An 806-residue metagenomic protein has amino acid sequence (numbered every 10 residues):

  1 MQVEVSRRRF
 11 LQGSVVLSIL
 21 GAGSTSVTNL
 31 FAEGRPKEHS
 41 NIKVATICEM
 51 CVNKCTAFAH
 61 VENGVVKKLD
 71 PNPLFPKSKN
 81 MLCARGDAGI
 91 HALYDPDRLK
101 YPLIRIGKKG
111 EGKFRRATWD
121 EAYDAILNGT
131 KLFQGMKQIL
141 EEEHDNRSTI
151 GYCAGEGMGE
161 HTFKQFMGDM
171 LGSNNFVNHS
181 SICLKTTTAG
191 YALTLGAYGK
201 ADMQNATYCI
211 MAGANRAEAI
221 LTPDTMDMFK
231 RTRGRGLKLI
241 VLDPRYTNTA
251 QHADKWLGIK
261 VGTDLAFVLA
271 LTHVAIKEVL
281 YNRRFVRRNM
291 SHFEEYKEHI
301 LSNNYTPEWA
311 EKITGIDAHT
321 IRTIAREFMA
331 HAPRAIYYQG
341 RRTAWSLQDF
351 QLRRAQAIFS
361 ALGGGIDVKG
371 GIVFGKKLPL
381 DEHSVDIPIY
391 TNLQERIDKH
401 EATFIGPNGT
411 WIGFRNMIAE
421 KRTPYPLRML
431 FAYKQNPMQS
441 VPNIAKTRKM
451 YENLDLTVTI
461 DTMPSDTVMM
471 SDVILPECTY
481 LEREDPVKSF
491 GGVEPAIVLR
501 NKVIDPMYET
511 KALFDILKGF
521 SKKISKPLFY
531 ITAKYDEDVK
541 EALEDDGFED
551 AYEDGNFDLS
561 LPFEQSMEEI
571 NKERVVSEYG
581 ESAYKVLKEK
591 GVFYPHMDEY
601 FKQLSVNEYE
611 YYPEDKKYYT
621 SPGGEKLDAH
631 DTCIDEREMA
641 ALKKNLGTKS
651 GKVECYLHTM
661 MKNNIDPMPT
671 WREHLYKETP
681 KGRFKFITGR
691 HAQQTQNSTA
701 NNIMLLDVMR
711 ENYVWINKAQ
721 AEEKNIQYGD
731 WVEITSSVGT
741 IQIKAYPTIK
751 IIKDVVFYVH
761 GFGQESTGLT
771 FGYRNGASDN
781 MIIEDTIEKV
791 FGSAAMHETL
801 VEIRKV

Functional and structural regions predicted by a protein language model:
M1-E278, N289, Y296, D317 (+4 more regions): N-terminal export/assembly segments and adjacent metallocofactor-ligating motifs of anaerobic energy-metabolism
G21, Y281-R283, I321-R322, A335-Y337 (+7 more regions): Acidic/polar loop patches that form or flank catalytic/metal-binding clefts of enzymes that bind anionic ligands
R105-E121, N128-T130, Q134-I139, L280-A318 (+2 more regions): N-terminal leader/propeptide and maturation segments of large enzyme subunits in energy/redox metabolism and hydrolases
S148-G157, K312-I313, G340-L347, P379-L380 (+2 more regions): Conserved short loop/turn motifs at secondary-structure junctions
H161-L242, A266-L269, A357-M469, T479-P486 (+3 more regions): Extended redox/cofactor-interaction regions of prokaryotic respiratory oxidoreductases
K200, L481-P506, L517, S521-K523: Glycine/threonine-rich phosphate-binding loop and adjacent beta-strand/alpha-helix elements that clamp
L271, H292-T410: Active-site phosphate/pyrophosphate-binding segments
L513-S577, N697-W715, A719-V806: Long, contiguous, secondary-structure-rich segments that constitute the structural scaffold of globular domains
